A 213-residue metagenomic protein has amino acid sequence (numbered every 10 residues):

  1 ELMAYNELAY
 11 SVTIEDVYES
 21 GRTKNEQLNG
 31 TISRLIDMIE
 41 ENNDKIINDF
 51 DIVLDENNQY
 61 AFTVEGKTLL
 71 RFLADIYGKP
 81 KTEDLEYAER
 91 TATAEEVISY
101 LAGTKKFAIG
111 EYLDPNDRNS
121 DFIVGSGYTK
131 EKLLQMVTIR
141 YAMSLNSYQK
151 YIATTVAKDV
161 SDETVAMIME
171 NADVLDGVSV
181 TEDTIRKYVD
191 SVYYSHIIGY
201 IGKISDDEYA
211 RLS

Functional and structural regions predicted by a protein language model:
E1-S213: Membrane-proximal periplasmic segments of bacterial cell-envelope enzymes, especially penicillin-binding proteins
